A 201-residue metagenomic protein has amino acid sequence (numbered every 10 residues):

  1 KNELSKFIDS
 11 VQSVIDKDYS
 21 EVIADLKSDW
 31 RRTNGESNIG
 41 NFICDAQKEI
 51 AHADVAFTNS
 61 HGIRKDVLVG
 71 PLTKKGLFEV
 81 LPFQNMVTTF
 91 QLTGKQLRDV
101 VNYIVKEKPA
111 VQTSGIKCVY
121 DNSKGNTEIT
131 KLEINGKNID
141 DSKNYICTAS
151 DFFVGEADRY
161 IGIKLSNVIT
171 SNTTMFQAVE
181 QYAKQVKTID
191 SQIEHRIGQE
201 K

Functional and structural regions predicted by a protein language model:
K1-N2, C118: Generic structural motif
N2-L72: Hard-cation-handling environments
F42-K201: Feature captures C-terminal
